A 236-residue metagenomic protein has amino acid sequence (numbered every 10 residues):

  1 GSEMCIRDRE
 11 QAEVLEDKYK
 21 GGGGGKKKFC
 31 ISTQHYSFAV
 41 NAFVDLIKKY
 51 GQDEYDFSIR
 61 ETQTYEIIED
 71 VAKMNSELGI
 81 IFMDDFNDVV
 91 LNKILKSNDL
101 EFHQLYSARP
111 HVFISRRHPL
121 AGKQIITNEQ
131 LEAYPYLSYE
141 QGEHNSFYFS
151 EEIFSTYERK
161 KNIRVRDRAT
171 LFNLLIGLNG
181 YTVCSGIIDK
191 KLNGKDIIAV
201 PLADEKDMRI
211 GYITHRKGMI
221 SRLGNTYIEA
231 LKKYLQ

Functional and structural regions predicted by a protein language model:
G1-I6: Short, small-residue-biased leader/transition segments that mark boundaries at the very start of proteins
R9-S32, K48-Q52, L95-E101: Short helix-loop hinge/linker segments at domain boundaries
G23, I94-Y136: Flexible hinge/capping segments at coil-to-helix
K26-V90: Central regulatory/effector-binding core of bacterial HTH transcription factors
A39-A42, D88, N128-Y157, S221-R222: Secondary-structure junction motif
A72-E77, F82, Q141-I198: Hydrophobic hinge/microswitch elements
K96-S107, G186-I187, G194-R209: Short beta-strand->loop
I198-Q236: A late-sequence structural motif
